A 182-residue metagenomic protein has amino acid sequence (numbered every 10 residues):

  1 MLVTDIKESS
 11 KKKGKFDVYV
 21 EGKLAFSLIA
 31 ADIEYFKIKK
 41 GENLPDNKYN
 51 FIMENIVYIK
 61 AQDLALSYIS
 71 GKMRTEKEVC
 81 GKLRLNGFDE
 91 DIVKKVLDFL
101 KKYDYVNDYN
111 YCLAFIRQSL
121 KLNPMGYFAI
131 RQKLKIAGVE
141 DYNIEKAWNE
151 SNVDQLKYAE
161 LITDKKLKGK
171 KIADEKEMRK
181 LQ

Functional and structural regions predicted by a protein language model:
M1-Q182: An alpha-helical, amphipathic repeat domain used for nucleic-acid recognition, typified by the mTERF helical solenoid
